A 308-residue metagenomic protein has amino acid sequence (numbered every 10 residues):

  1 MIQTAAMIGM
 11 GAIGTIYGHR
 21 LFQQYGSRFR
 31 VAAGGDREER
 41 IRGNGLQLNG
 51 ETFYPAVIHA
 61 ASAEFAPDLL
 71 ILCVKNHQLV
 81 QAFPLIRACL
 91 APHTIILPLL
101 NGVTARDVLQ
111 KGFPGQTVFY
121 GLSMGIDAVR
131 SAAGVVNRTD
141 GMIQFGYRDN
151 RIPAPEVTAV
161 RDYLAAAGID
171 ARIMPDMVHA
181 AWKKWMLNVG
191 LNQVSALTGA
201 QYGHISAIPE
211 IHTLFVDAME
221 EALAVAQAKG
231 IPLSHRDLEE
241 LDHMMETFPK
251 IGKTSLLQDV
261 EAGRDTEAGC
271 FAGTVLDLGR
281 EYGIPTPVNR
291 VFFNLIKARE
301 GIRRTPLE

Functional and structural regions predicted by a protein language model:
M1-Y54: NAD(P)+-binding Rossmann beta1-loop-alpha1 motif at the extreme N-terminus of oxidoreductases
I2-Q3, D68, Q116, G141: Nucleotide donor/acceptor-binding cores
H19, Q23, P84-A88, K111 (+3 more regions): Short, well-ordered alpha-helices that flank and scaffold nucleotide-derived cofactor binding pockets
R37-R42, R106-D107, P153: Short, charged/polar "capping" segments at the starts of alpha-helices and the immediately preceding loops
G50-G134: Rossmann-like NAD(P)(H) cofactor-binding subdomain of soluble oxidoreductases
A88-C89, G112-T117, A132-V189, A196-R236: Internal alpha-helical scaffold of NAD(P)-dependent oxidoreductase catalytic cores
A165-A166, V216-E308: NAD(P)-dependent Rossmann-like dehydrogenase/reductase catalytic/cofactor-binding core
